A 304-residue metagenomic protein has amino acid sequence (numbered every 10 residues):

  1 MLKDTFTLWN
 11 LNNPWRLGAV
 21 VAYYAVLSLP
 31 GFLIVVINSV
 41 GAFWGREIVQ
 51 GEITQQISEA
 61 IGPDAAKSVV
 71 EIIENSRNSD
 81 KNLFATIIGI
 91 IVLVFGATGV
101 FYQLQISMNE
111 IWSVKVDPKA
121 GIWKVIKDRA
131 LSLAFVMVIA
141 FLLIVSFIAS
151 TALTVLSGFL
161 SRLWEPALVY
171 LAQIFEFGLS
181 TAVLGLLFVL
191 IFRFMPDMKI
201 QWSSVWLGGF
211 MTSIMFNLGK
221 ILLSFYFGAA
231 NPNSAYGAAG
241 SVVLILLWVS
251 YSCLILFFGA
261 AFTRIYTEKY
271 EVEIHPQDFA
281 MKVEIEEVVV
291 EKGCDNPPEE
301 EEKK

Functional and structural regions predicted by a protein language model:
M1-K304: Membrane-embedded alpha-helices and immediately adjacent juxtamembrane helical segments in alpha-helical membrane
